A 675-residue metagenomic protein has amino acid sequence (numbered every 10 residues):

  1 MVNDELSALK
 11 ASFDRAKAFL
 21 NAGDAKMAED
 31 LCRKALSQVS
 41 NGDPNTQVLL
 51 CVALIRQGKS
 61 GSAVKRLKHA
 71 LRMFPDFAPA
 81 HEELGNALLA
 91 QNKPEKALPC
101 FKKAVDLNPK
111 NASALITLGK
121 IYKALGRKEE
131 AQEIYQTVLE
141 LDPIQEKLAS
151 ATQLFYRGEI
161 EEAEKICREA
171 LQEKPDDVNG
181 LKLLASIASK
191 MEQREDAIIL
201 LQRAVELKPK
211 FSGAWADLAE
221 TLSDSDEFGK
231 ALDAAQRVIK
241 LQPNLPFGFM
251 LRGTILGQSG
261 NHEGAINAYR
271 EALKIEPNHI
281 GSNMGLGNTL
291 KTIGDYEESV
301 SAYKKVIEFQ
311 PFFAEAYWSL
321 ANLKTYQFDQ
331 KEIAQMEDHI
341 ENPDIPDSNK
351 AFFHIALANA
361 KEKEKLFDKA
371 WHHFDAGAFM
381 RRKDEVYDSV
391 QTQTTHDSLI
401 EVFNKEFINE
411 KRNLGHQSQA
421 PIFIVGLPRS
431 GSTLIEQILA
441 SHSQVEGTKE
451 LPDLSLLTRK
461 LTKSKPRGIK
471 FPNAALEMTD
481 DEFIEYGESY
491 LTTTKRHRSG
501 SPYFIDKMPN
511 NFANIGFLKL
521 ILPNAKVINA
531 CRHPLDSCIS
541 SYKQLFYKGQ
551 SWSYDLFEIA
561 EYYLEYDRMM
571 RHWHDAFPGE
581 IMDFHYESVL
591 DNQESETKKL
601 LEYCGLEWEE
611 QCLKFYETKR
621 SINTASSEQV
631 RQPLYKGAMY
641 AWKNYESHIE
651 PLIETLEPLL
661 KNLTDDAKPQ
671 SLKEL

Functional and structural regions predicted by a protein language model:
K10, N45, P79, S113 (+7 more regions): Start-of-helix register in tetratricopeptide repeats
N21, R56, A90, A124 (+7 more regions): Register position in tetratricopeptide repeats
Q38-V39, M73, L107, E140-L141 (+8 more regions): Structural marker of alpha-solenoid helical repeat scaffolds
I293, T448, P452-F483, K495-E650 (+2 more regions): PAPS-dependent sulfotransferase catalytic domain
